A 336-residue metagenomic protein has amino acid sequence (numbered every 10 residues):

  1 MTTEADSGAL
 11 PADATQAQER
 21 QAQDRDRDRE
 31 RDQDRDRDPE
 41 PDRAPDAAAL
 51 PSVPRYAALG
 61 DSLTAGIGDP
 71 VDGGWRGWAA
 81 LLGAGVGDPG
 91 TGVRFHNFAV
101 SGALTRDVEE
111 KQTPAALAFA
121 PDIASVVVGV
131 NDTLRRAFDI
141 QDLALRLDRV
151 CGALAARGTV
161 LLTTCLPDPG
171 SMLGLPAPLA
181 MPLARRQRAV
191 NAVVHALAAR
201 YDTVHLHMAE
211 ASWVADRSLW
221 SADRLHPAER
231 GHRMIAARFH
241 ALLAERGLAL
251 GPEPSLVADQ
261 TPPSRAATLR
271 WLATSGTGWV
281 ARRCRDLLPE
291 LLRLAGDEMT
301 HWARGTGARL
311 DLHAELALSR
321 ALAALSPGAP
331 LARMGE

Functional and structural regions predicted by a protein language model:
T2-E19, E40-S101, T113-A120, A321 (+2 more regions): Serine-esterase "nucleophile elbow" of acetyl-processing enzymes
T2-E19, R43, L50, R200 (+2 more regions): Conserved catalytic region of serine esterases and O-acyltransferases that act on ester linkages in lipids
D24-A44: Acidic, glycine-centered low-complexity repeats within long intrinsically disordered regions
A65-D69, T91, T105-D142, D168-P169: Oxyanion-hole/transition-state-stabilizing segment in secreted/luminal serine hydrolases and related acyltransferases
G73-G74, F138-L143, P178-R186, D223 (+1 more regions): Alpha-helix N-cap and loop-to-helix initiation/capping positions
L81, D142-A156, A189-A196: Alpha-helical scaffolding segments of alpha/beta enzyme cores, especially the outer helices of TIM-barrel or partial
A156-L161, T203: A short helix->loop->beta-strand "cap" motif at the edges of active sites that frequently abuts
L173-M208, E229: Substrate-gating cap/lid alpha-helix
